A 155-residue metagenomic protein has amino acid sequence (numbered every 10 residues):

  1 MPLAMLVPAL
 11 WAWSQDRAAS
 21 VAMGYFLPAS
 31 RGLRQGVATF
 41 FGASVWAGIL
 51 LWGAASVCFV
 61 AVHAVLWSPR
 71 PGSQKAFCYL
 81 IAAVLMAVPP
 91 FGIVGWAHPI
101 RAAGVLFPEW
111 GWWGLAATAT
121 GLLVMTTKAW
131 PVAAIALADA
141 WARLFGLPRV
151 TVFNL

Functional and structural regions predicted by a protein language model:
M1-L155: Membrane-embedded alpha-helical bundles of multi-pass enzymes that act on lipidic or dolichyl-linked glycan substrates
